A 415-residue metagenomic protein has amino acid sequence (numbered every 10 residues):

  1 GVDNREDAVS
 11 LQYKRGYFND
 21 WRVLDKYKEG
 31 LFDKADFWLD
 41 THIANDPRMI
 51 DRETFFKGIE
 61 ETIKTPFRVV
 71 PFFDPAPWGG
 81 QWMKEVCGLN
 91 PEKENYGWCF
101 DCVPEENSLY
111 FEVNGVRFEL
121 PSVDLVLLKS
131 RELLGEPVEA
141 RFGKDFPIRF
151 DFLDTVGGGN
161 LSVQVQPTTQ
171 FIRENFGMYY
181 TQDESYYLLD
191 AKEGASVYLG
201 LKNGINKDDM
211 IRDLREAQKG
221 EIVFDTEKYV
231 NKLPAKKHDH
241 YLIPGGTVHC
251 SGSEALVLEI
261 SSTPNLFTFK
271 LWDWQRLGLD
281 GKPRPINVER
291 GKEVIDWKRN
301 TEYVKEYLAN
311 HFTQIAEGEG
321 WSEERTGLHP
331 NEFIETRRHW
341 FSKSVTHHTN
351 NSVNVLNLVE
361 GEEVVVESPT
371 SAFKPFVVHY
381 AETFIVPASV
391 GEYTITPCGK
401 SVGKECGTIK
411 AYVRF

Functional and structural regions predicted by a protein language model:
V2-Y27: A glycine- and Lys/Arg-enriched "phosphate-lid" helix/loop adjacent to the NTP-binding pocket of small-molecule kinases
D20-D208, D273-A316, T336-R338, C406 (+1 more regions): Transition-metal
T155-N160, T168, A191-G194, T247-L266 (+3 more regions): Ligand-binding loop in jelly-roll beta-barrel domains
V165-E174, L201-K202, E332-N350, V364-A372: Conserved short histidine dyad/triad with adjacent acidic residue
D190-P244: Intrinsically disordered, low-complexity linker/loop segments enriched in Gly/Pro and charged/polar residues
E221-W274: Loop-centered beta-sheet repeat module
V230-L242, E367-V390: Short acidic-glycine-tyrosine-enriched beta hairpin
L356: Structured binding elements
